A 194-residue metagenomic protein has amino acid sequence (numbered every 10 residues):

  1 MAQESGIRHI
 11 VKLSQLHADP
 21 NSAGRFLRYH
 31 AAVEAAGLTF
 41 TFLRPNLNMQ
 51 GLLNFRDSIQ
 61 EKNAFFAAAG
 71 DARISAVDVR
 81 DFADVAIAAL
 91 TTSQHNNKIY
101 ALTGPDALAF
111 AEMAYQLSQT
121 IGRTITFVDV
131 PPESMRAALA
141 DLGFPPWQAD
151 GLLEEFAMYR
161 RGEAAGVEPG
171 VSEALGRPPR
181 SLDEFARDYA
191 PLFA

Functional and structural regions predicted by a protein language model:
Q3-H9, Q15-T126, V130-E133, A137-L142 (+2 more regions): Oxidoreductase cofactor-interface core, primarily capturing Rossmann-like NAD(P)-dependent enzymes
E133-A194: A hydrophobic C-terminal alpha-helical subdomain
